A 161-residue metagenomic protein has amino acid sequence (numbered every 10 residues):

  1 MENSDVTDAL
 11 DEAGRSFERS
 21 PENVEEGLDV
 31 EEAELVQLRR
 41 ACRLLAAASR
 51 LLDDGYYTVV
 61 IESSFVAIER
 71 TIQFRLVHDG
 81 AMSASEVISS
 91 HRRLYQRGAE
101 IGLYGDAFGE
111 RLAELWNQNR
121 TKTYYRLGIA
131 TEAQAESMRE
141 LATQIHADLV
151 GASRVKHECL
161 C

Functional and structural regions predicted by a protein language model:
M1-C161: Terminal alpha-helical segments
